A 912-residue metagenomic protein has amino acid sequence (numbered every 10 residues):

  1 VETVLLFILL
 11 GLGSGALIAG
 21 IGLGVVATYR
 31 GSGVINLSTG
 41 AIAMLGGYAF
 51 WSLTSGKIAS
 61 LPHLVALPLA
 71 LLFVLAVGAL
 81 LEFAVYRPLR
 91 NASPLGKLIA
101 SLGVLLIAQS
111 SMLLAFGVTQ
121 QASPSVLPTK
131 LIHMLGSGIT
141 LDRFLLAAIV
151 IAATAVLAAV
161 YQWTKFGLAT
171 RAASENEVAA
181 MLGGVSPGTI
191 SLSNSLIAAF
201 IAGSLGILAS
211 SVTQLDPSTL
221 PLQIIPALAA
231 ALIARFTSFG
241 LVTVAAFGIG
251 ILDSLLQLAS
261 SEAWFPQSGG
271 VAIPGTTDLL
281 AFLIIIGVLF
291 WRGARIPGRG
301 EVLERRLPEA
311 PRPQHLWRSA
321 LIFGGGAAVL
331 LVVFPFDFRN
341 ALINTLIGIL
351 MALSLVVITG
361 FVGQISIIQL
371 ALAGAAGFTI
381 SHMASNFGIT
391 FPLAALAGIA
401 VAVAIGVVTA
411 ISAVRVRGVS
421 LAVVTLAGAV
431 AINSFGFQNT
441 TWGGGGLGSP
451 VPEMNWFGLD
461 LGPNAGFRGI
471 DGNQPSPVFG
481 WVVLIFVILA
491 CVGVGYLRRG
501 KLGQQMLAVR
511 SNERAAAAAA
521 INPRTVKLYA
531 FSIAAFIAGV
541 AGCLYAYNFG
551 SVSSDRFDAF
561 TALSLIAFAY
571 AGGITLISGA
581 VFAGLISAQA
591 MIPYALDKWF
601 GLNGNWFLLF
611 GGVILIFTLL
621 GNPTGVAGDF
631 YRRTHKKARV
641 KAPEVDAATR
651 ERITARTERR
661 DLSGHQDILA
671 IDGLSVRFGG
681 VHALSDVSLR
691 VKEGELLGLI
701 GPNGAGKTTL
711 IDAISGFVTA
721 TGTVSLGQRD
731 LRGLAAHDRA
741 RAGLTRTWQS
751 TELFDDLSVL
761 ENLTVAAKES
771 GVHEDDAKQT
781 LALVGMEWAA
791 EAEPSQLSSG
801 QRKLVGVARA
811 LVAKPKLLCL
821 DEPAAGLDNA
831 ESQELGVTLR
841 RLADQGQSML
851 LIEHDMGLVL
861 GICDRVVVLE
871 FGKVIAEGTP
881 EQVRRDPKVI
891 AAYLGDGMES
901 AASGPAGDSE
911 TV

Functional and structural regions predicted by a protein language model:
L17, G40, L95-Q120, L135 (+3 more regions): Transmembrane alpha-helices and adjacent helix-loop boundaries
L697-P702: The feature captures the beta-strand-to-loop junction immediately N-terminal to the Walker
G722-L731, A742, D776: Conserved ABC transporter NBD signature motif
E774-A789, V837-R840: Conserved ABC ATPase "signature" region
E793-L797, Q801: Conserved ABC ATPase signature
K814: Conserved catalytic motifs of ABC-family nucleotide-binding domains
L818-E822: Catalytic Walker B motif of ABC-type/P-loop ATPase nucleotide-binding domains
